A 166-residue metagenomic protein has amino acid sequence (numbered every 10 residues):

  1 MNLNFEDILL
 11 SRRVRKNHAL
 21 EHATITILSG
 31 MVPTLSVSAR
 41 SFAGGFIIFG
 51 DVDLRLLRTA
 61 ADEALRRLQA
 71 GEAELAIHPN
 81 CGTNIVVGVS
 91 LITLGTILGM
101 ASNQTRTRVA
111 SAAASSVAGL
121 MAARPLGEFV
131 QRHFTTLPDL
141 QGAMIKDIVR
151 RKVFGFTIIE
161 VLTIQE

Functional and structural regions predicted by a protein language model:
M1-V14, A23: Short Lys/Arg-enriched alpha/beta "domain-start" segment
N17-L20, P33-F49, A122-E166: Cytosol/matrix-facing juxtamembrane amphipathic, basic-hydrophobic segments adjacent to a transmembrane helix
A19-L28: Short amphipathic alpha-helix segments
I27-M31, R67-G71, L98, H133-L140: Conserved, well-folded catalytic cores of nucleic-acid-processing and energy-transducing macromolecular machines
R40-L68: Short, charged cytosolic
E72-G99: Transmembrane alpha-helical segments and their cytosolic interface motifs in multi-pass membrane proteins
T93, I97, S116-E128: Alpha-helical transmembrane segments of multi-pass membrane proteins
S102-A118: Hydrophobic alpha-helical transmembrane segments
